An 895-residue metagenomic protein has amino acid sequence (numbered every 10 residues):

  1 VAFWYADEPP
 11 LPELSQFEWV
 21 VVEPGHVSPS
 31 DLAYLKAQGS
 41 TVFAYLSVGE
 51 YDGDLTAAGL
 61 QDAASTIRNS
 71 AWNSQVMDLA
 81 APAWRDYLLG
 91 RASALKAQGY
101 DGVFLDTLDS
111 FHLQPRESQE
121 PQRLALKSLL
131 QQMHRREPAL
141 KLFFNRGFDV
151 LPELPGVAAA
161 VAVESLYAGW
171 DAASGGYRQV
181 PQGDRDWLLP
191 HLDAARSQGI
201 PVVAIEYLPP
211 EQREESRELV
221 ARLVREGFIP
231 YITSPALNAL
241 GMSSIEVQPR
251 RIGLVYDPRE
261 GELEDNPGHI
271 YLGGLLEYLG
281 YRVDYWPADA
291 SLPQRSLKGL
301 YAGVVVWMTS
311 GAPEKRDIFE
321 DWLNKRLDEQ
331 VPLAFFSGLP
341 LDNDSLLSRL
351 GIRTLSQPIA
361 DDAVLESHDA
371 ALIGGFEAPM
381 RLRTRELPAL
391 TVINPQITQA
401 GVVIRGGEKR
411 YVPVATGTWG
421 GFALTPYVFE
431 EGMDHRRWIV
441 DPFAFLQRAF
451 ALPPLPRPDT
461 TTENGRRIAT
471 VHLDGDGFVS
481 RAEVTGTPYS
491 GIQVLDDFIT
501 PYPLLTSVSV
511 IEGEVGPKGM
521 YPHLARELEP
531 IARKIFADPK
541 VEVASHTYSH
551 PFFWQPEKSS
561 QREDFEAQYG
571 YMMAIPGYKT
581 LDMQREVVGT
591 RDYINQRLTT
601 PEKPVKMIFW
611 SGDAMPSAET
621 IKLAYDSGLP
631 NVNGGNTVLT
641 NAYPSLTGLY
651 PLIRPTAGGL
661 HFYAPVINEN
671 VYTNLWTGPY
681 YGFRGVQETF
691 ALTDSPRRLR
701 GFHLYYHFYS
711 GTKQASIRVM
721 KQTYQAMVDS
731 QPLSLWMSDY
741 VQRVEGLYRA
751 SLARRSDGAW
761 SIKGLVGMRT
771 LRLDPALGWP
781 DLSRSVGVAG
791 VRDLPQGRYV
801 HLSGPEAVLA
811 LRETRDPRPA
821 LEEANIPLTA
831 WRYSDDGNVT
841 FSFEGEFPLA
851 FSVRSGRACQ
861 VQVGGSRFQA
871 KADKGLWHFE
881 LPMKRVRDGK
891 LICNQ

Functional and structural regions predicted by a protein language model:
W4-E18, V22-G25, G261-N343, D474: Helical hinge/lid and interdomain linker segments adjacent to catalytic or ligand-binding clefts that mediate domain
G49, M433-K540, E586, R591-D613: Active-site beta->alpha N-cap acidic-glycine motif
T56, I67-L79, E329, F336 (+8 more regions): Metal-dependent polysaccharide deacetylase catalytic core of the NodB/CE4 family, i.e., the active-site-bearing domain
R196-P210, P453-E483, I499, G577 (+6 more regions): Catalytic grooves of carbohydrate-active enzymes
I229-E246, R282-D289, R448-G465, V494-D496 (+4 more regions): C-terminal domain-boundary segment and adjacent tail
R251, Y278, P332, G374-R467: A glycine-centered loop/beta-turn motif at secondary-structure junctions
A312-R381: A glycine-rich, often tryptophan-bearing local segment used as a flexible ligand/cofactor-contacting loop or short
F335, S734-Q895: Non-catalytic C-terminal accessory domains or segments of carbohydrate-active enzymes
